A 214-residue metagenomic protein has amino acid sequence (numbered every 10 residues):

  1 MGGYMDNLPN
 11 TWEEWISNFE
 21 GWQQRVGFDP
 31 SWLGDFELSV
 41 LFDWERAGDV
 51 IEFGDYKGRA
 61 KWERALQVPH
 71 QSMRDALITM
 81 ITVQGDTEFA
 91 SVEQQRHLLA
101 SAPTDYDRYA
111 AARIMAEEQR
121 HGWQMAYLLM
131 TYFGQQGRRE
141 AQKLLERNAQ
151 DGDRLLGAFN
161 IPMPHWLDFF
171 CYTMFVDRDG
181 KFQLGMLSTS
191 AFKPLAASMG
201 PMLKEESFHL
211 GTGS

Functional and structural regions predicted by a protein language model:
M1-Y109, T131-M163, L167: Terminal targeting/low-complexity segments that flank the catalytic cores of oxidoreductases
S72, A76-T87, Y106, A110-E117 (+4 more regions): Conserved aromatic-histidine-acidic binding/catalytic patches
Q84-V92, I114-L129, N148-G152, F170-K181 (+1 more regions): Alpha-helical transition-metal enzyme core signature, strongest for iron centers
H97-Y109, F133, F182-P201, S214: Inter-helical turn/loop segments and adjacent helix faces that build the functional surface of alpha-helical bundle
P162-F169, V176-G180, M186-L187: Internal, hydrophobic cores of structured domains that mediate oligomerization or house catalytic pockets within large
